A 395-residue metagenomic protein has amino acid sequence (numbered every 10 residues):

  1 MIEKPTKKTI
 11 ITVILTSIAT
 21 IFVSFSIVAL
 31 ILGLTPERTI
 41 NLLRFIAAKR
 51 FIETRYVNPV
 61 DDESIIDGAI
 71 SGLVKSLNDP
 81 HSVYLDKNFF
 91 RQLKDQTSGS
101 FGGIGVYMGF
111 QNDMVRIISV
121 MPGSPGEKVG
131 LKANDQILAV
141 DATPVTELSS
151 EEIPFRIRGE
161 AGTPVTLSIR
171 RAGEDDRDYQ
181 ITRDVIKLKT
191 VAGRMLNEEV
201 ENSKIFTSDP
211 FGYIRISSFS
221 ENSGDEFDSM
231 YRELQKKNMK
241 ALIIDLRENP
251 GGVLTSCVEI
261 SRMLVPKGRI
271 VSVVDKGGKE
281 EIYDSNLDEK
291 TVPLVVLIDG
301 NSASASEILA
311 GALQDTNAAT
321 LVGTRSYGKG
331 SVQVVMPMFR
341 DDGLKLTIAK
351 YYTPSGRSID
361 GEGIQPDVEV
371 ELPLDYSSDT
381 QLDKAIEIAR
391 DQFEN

Functional and structural regions predicted by a protein language model:
I2, G33-P36, R116-S119, E127 (+4 more regions): Cleft-lining beta-strand/loop regions that shape enzyme active-site pockets
I2-H81, D113-V115: Terminal targeting/pro-maturation regions of precursor/exported proteins
S17, R38, R55, G99-A139 (+3 more regions): PDZ/PDZ-like domain segments forming the peptide/carboxylate-binding groove, activating on the N-terminal beta-strands
T54-R116, P164-T166, R171-E198, E394-N395: Extended, small/polar residue-biased N-terminal targeting/export presequences and adjacent propeptide/linker tracts
S76, I359, T380-N395: Conserved functional hotspot residues or short segments at active or partner-binding sites across diverse domains
R340, K345-K350: Short acidic, Pro/Gly- and aromatic-enriched capping/linker segments at domain boundaries
